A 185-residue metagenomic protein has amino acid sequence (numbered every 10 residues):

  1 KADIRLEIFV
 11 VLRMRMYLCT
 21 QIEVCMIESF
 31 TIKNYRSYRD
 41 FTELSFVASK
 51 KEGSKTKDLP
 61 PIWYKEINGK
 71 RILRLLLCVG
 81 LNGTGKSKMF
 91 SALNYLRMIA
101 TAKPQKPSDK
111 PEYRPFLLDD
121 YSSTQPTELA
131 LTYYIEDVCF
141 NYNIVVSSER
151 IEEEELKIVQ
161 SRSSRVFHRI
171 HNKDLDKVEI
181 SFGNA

Functional and structural regions predicted by a protein language model:
K1-E7: Positively charged N-terminal leader segments that act as targeting/secretion signals
V11, R15-I22: Short, positively charged and aromatic/hydrophobic N-terminal segments
I27-N94: Pre-Walker A-like glycine/lysine-rich segment at the N-terminus of P-loop NTPase domains
I32, L131-I135, I158: Short acidic, glycine-rich loop/turn motifs
Y38, K50, A102, R150 (+1 more regions): Short loop/turn segments at secondary-structure transitions that flank enzyme active sites
L44, L129-L131, E154, F167: Well-ordered beta-strand positions enriched in small/hydrophobic/aromatic, beta-favoring residues
P60-L77, L81, F90-I151: Conserved P-loop NTP-binding catalytic core
N141-A185: Electropositive, glycine-dotted interaction segments that contact anionic polymers or phosphate-rich ligands
